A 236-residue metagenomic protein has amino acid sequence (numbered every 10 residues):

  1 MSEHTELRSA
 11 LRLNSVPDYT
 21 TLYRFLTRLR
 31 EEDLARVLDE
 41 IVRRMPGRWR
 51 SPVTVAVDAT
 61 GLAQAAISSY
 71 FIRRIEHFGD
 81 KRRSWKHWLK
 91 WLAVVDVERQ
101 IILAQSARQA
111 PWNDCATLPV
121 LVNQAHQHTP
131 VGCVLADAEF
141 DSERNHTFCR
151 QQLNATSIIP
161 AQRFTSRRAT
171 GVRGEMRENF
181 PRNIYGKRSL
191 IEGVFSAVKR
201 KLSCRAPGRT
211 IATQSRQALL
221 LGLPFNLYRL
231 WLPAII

Functional and structural regions predicted by a protein language model:
M1-A10: DNA-recognition alpha helix
S9-L29: Major-groove recognition helix of helix-turn-helix-like DNA-binding domains
L22-Q151, P160-Q162, G222: Polybasic low-complexity intrinsically disordered regions
R73-H77, K201-R216: Compositionally biased, low-complexity linear motifs
T117, L190, V194, R216-L223: Catalytic-loop motifs flanking and including active-site residues across diverse enzymes
A138-P207: Helix-centered, glycine/charged polyanion-binding patches within enzymatic domains that contact phosphate-containing
G208-I236: Charge-patterned, long linear interaction tracts outside catalytic cores
